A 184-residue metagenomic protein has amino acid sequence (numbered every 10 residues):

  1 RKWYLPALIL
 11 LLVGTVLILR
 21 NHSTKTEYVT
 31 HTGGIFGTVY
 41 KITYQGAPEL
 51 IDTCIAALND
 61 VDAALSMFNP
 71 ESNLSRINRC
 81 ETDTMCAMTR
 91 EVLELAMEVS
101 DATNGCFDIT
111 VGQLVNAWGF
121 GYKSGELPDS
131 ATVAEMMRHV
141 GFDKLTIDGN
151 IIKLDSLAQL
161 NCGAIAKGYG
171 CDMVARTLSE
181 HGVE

Functional and structural regions predicted by a protein language model:
R1-G163, M173-E184: A contiguous, well-ordered beta/alpha segment that forms the leading edge of an enzyme domain
K167: Short, conserved phosphate/pyrophosphate- and ester-handling motifs at nucleotide-, phospho-/glycolipid
G170: Short active-site segment of divalent metal-dependent hydrolases/proteases that encodes the spacing between
